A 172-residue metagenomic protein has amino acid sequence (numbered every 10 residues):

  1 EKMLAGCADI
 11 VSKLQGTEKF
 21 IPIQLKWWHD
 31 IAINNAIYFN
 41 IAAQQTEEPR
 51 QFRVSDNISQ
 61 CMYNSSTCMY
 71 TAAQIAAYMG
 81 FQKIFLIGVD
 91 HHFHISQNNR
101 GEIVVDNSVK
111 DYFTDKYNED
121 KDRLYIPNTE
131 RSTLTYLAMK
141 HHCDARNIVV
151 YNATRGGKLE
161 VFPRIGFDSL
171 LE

Functional and structural regions predicted by a protein language model:
E1-E172: Metal-ion/cofactor- or nucleotide/acyl-coenzyme-handling active-site neighborhoods
